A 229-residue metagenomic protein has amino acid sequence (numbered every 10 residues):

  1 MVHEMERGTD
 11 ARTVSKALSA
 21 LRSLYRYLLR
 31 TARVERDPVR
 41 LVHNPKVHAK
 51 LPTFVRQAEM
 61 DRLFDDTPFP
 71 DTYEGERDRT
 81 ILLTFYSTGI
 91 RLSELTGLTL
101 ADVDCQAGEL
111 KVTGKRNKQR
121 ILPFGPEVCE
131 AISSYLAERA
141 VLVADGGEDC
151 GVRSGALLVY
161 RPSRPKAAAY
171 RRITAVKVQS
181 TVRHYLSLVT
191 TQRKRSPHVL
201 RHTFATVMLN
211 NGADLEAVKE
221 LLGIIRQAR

Functional and structural regions predicted by a protein language model:
M1-R229: Conserved catalytic core of the tyrosine transesterase superfamily
